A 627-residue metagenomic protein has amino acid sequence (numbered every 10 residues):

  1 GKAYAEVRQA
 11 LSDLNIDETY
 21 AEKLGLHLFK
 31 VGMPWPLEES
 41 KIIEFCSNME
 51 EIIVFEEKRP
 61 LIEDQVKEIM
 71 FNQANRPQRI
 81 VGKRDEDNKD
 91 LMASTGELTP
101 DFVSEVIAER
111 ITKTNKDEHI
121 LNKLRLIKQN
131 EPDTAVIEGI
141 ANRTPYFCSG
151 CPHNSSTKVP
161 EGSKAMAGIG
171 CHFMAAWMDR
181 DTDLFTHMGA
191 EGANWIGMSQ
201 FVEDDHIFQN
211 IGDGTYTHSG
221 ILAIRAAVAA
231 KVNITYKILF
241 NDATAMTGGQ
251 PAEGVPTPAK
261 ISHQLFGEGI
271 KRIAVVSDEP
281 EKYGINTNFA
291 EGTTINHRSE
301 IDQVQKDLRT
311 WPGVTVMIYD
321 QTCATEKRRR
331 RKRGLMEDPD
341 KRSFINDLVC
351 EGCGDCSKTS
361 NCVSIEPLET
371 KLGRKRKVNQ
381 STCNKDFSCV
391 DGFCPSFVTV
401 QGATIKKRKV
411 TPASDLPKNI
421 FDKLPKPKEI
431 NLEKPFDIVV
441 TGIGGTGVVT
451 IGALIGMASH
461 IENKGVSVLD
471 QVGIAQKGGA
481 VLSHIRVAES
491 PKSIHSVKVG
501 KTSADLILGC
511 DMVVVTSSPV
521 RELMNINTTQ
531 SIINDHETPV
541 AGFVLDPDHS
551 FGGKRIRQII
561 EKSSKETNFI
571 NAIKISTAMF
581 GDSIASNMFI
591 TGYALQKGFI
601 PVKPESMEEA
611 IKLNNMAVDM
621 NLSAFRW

Functional and structural regions predicted by a protein language model:
G1-Y4, Q9-E44, A243-L335: Glycine-rich ThDP/TPP pyrophosphate-binding loop and its adjacent helix/strand module within ThDP-dependent enzymes
E6-S12, E39-I42, E63-E68, L91-T95 (+14 more regions): Short acidic, glycine/serine/threonine-rich loops at helix termini
Y20-K123, R333-K341, T370-D415, E605-W627: Terminal amphipathic helices with adjacent charged low-complexity linkers/tails
E50, E86-L91, D179-D183, A243-G254 (+7 more regions): Short beta-alpha connecting loops at secondary-structure transitions that line or flank enzyme active sites
E68, N72-D205, R408, D422-V439 (+1 more regions): Thiamine diphosphate
D133-G150, I295-K306, R328-G354, S364-K385 (+1 more regions): Ferredoxin-like iron-sulfur electron-transfer modules
N154-K158, K164-T247, P251-K260, D302-Q303 (+1 more regions): Thiamine diphosphate
A259, Q264, R272, T399-V440 (+1 more regions): Active-site cofactor/cluster-binding pocket
